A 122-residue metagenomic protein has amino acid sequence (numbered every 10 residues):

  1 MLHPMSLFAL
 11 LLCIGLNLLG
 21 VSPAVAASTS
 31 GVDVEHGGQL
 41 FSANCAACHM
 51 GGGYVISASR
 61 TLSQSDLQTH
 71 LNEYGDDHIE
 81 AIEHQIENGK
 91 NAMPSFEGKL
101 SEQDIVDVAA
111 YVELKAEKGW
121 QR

Functional and structural regions predicted by a protein language model:
M1-A9: N-terminal chloroplast transit peptides
S6, V34-E35, V106: Hydrophobic alpha-helical segments
F8-L19: Bacterial N-terminal signal peptides
G20-L40, H78: Electrostatic cytochrome c docking/interface patches
T29, L71-Y74, E97: Pocket-edge positions in alpha/beta enzyme catalytic cores
D33, F41-A47, G52, G89-A92: Short pre-active-site segment immediately N-terminal to redox-active cysteine/selenocysteine motifs in thiol-based
V34, G38, M50-E83: Gly/Gly-Pro-rich "capping" loops immediately C-terminal to redox-active cysteine motifs in periplasmic/lumenal
I56-S65, H84-A116, W120-R122: Axial heme c-ligation environment in periplasmic c-type cytochrome domains
